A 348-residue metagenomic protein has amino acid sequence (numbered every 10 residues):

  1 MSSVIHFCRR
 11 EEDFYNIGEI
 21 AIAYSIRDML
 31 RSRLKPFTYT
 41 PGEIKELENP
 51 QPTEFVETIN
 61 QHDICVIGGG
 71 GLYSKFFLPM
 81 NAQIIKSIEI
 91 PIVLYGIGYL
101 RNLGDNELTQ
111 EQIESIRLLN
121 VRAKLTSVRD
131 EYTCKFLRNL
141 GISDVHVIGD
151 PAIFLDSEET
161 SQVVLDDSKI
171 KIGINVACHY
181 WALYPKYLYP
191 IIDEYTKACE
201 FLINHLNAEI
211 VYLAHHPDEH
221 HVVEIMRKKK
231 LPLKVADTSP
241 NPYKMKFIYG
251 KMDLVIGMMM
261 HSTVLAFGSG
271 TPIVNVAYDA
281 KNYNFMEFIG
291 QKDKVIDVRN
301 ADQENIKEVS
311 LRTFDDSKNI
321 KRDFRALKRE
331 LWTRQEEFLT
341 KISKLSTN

Functional and structural regions predicted by a protein language model:
M1-N348: Active-site anion-handling motifs in enzyme catalytic cores
